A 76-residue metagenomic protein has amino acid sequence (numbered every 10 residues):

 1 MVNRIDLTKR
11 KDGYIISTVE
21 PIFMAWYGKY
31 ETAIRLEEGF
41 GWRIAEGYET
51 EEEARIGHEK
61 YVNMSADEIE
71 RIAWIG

Functional and structural regions predicted by a protein language model:
M1-A33: Short N-terminal "domain-start" leader segments that mark the transition from disordered tails or signal peptides into
I5, K11, L36, I56-E59 (+1 more regions): Positively charged, low-complexity intrinsically disordered regions
L7, F23, G41, E51-A54 (+1 more regions): Short linear sequence motifs
V19, G28, E53, N63-A66: Short linear sequence elements within intrinsically disordered, low-complexity coil regions
A25-K29, E38-W42, R71: Secondary-structure transition motif
E37-K60: A short, exposed loop/beta-hairpin motif centered on an aromatic-Gly-Thr core
E59-G76: Short arginine-rich
